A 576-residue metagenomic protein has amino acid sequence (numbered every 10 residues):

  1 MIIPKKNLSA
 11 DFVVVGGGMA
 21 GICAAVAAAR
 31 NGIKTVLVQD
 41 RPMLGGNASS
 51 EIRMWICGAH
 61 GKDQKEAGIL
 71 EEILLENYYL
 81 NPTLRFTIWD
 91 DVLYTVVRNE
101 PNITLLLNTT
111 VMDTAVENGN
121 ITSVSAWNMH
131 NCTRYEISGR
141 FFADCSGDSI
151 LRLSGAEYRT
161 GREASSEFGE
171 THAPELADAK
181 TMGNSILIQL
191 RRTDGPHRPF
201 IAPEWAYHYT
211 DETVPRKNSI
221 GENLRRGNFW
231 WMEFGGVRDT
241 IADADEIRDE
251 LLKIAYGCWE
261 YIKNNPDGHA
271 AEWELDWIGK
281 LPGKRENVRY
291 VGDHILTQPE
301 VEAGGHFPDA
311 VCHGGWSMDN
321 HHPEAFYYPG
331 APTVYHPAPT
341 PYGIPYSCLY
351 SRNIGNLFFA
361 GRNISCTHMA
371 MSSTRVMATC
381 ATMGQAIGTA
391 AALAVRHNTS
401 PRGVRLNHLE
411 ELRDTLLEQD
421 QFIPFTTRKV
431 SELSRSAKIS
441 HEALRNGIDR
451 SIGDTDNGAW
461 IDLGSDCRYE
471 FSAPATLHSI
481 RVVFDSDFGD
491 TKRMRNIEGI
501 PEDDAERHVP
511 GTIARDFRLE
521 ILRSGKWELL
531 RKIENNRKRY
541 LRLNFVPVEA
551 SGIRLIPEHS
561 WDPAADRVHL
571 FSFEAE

Functional and structural regions predicted by a protein language model:
K5-G18: Beta1/beta-strand and adjacent pyrophosphate-binding region of the FAD-binding site in flavoprotein oxidoreductases
F12-V14, T35, L357: Conserved hydrophobic helix-helix packing surfaces used for dimerization/oligomerization
G21: N-terminal Rossmann-fold NAD(P) dinucleotide-binding loop
A27, I33-K34, Q39-N120, R159 (+1 more regions): Conserved N-terminal/central alpha/beta ligand/cofactor-binding core
N47, H130-A437: Flavin (FAD/FMN)-binding glycine-rich loop and adjacent Rossmann-like elements that form
S123-N128: Short beta-strand segments that buttress and anchor functional surface loops
V430-S451: Predominantly extracellular/luminal regions of secreted and cell-surface proteins, especially disulfide-bonded
I452-E576: Aromatic, loop-rich ligand-recognition surfaces of beta-strand-rich domains
